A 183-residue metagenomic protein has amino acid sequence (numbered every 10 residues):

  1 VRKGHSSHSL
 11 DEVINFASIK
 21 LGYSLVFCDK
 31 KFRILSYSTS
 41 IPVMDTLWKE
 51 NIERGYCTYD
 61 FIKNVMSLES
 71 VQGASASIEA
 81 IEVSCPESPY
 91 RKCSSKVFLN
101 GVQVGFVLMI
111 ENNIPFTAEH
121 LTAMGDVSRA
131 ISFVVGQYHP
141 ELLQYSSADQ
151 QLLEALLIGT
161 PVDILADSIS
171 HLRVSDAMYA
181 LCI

Functional and structural regions predicted by a protein language model:
V1-I183: Hydrophobic, helix-rich cores of sensory/ligand-binding and other regulatory modules that couple small-molecule
